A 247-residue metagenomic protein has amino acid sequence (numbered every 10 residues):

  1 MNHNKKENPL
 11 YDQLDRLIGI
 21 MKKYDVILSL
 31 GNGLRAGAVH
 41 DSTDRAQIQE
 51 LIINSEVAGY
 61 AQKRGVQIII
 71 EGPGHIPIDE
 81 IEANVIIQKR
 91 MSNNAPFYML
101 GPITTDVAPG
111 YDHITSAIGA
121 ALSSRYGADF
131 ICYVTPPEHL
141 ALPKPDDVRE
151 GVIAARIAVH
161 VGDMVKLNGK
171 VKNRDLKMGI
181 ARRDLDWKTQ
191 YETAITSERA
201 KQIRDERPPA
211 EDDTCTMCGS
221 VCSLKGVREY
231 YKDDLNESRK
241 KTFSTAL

Functional and structural regions predicted by a protein language model:
M1-L10, I27-I53, G59-R174: Catalytic alpha/beta core domains of metabolic enzymes, predominantly
M1-N2, A36, H40-S42, Y60 (+2 more regions): Catalytic or ion-coupling anion/metal-binding cores of large enzyme and transporter domains
P9-M21: Buried, small/hydrophobic-residue-enriched core segments of structured protein domains
I18-G19, K89, R207, C215: Replace "in large, NTP-powered and nucleic-acid-processing enzymes" with "in large, NTP-powered factors and other
I20-K23, K63: Glycine-rich phosphate/diphosphate-binding loops that line cofactor/substrate pockets in enzymes
D25, N94, T115-I118, A128-D129 (+2 more regions): Active-site lining segments that contact anionic ligands and/or coordinate catalytic metals
